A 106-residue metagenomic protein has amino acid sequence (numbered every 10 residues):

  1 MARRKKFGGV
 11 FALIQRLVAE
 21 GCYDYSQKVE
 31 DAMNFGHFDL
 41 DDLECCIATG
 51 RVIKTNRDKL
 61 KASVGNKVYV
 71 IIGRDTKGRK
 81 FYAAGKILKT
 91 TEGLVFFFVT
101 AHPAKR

Functional and structural regions predicted by a protein language model:
M1-R106: Ribonuclease/tRNase effector modules and their secretory precursors
